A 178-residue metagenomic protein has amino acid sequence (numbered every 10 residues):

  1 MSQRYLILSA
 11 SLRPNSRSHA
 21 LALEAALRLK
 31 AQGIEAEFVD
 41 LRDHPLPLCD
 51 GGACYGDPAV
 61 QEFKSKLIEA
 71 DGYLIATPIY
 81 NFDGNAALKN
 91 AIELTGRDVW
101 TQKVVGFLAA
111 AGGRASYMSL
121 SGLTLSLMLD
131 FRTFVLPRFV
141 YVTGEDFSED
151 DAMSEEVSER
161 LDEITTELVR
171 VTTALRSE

Functional and structural regions predicted by a protein language model:
M1-R97, A152-E178: N-terminal beta1-alpha1-beta2 submodule of the flavodoxin-like/Rossmannoid cofactor-binding fold
E37-P47, R97-D98, L129-E149: Mobile beta-alpha loop/short-helix "lid" or hinge segments that flank ligand
G52-A53, A87-N90, R114-S119, F134 (+1 more regions): Short amphipathic alpha-helical patches
T101-Q102: A glycine-biased structural micro-motif
V105-G144, E155-E159: Short, glycine-/small-residue-rich phosphate/pyrophosphate-handling segment
